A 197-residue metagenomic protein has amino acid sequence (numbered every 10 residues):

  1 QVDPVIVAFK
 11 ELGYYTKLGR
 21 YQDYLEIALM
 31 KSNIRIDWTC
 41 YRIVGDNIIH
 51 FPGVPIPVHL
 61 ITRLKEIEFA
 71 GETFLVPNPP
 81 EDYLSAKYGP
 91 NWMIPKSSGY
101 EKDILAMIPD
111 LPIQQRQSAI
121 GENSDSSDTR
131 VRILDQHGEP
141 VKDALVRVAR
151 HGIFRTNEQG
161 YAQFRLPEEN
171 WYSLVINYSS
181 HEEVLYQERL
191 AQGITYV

Functional and structural regions predicted by a protein language model:
D3-I56, I61-F74, S98, D103-D125 (+1 more regions): Conserved catalytic core of two-metal-ion nucleotidyltransferases
E68-E81, G89-P90: Extended catalytic-interface subdomain
D128-R130, H137-R150: Short, ordered, surface-exposed loop/turn motifs in non-cytosolic proteins
V148-I153, S179-H181: Change "in extracellular beta-sheet-rich domains … of secreted and cell-surface proteins" to "in beta-sheet-rich domains
H151-R165: Short, acidic Ser/Thr/Gly-rich low-complexity loop/linker segments typical of extracellular and cell-surface proteins
Q163-S173: Short Pro-Gly-centered beta-turn/loop motif in secreted/extracellular proteins
W171-Y196: A short, solvent-exposed loop/turn motif at the edges and junctions of modular extracellular/periplasmic domains
